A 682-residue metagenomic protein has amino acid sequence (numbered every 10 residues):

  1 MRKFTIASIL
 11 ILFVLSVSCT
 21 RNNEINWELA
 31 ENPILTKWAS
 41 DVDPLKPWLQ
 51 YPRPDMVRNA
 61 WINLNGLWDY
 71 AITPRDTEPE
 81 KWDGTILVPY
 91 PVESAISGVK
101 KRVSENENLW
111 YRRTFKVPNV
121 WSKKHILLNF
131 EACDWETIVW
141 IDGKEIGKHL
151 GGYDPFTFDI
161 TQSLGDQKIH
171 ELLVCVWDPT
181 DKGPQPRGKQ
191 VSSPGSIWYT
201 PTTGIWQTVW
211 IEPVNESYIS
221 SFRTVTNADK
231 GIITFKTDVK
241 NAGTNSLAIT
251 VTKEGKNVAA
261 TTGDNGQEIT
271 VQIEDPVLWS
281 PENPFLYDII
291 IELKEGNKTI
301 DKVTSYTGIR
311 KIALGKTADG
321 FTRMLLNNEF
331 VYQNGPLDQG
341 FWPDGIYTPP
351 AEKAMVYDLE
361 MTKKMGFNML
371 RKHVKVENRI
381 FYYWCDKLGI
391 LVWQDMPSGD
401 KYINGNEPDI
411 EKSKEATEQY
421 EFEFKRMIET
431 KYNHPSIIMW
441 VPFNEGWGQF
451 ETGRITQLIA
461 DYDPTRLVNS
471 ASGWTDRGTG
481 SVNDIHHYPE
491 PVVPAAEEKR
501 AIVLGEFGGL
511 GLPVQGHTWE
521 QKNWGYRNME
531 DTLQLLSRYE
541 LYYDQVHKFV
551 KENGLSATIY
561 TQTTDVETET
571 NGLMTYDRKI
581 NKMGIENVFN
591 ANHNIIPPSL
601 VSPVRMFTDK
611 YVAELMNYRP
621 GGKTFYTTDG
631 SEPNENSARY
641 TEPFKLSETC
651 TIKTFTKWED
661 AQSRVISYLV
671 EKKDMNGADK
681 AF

Functional and structural regions predicted by a protein language model:
N23-N129, P186-W198, T202-I205, N215 (+2 more regions): Extended carbohydrate-recognition surfaces in non-catalytic/accessory domains of CAZymes and lectin-like proteins
D69-T73, K101-R102, N106-Y218, A242-G243 (+2 more regions): Accessory beta-strand-rich segments of carbohydrate-active enzymes
I141, I232-G263, I269, I289 (+1 more regions): Beta-strand-rich binding/interaction modules
F222-T224, I290-T362: N-terminal carbohydrate-binding accessory modules
T237, T244, S537-V612, M616 (+1 more regions): Carbohydrate-binding surfaces of carbohydrate-active enzymes
L359, M369-K579: Substrate-binding/catalytic cleft of secreted carbohydrate-active enzymes, primarily glycoside hydrolases
H593-F682: Short, compositionally stereotyped local motifs that mark structural "simplifiers"
